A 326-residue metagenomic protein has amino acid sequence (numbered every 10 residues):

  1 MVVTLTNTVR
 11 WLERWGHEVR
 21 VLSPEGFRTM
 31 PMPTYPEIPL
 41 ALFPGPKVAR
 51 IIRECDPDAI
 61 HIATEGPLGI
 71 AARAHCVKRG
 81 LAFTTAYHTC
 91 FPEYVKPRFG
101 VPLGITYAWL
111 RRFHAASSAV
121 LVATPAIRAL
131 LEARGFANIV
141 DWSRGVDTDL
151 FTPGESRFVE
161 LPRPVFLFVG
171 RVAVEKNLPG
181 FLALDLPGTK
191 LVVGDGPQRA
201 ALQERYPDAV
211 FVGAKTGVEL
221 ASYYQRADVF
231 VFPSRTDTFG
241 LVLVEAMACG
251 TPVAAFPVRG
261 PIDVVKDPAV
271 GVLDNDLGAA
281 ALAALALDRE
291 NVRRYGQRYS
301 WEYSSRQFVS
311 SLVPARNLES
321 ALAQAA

Functional and structural regions predicted by a protein language model:
A108-G154: Donor nucleotide-sugar binding/catalytic pocket of nucleotide-sugar-dependent glycosyltransferases
H114, A214-K215, S222-A227, F308: Short alpha-helical donor nucleotide-sugar binding micro-motif in glycosyltransferases
E155-L191: Conserved donor-binding/catalytic core segment of Leloir-type glycosyltransferases
R199-V218: Nucleotide-activated donor-binding/catalytic signature segment of Leloir-type glycosyltransferases, i.e., the conserved
R235: Aromatic "clamp/platform" in nucleotide-sugar-dependent glycosyltransferases that forms part of the donor/acceptor
L243, A248, P252-A255: Short hydrophobic beta-strand element within catalytic cores of glycosyltransferases and related nucleotide-activated
V258, I262-A286: Change "using UDP/GDP/dTDP sugars" to "using nucleotide sugars
A286-A321: A charged, aromatic-enriched C-terminal amphipathic alpha-helix characteristic of glycosyltransferases across folds
